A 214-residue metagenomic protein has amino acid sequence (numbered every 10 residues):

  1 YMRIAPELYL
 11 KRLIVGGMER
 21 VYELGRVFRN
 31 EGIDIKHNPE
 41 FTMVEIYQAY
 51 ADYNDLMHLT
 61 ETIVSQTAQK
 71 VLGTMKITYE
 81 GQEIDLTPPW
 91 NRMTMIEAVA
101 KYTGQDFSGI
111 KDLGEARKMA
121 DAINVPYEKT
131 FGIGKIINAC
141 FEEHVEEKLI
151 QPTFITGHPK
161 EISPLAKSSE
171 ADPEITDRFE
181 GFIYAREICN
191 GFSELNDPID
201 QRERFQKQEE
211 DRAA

Functional and structural regions predicted by a protein language model:
Y1-A214: Class II aminoacyl-tRNA synthetase catalytic cores and aaRS-like
